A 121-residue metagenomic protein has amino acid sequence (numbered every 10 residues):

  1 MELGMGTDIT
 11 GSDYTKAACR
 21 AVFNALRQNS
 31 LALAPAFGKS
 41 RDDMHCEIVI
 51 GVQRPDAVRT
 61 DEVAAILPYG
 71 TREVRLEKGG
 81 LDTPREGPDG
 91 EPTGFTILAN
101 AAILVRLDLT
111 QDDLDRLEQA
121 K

Functional and structural regions predicted by a protein language model:
M1-G38, G51-R59, N100-K121: Conserved mixed alpha/beta catalytic, RNA-binding, or beta-rich assembly cores of soluble enzyme, regulatory
S40-M44: Short, charge-patterned binding micro-sites
H45-D89: Mid-chain, well-packed structural core segment of small domains
R72-K121: C-terminal edge-of-domain segments
